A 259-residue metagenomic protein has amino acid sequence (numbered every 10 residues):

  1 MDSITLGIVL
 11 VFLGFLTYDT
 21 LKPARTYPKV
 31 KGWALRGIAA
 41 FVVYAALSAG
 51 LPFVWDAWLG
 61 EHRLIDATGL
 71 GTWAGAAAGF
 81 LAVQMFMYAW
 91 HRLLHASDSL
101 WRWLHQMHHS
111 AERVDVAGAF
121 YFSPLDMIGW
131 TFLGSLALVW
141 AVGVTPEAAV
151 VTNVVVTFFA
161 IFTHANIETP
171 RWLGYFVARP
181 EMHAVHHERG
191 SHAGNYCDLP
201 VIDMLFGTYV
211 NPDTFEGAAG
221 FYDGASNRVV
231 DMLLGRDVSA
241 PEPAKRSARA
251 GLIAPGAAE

Functional and structural regions predicted by a protein language model:
D2-L6, L10-F12, D98-W101, S110-Y121 (+3 more regions): Cytosolic/stromal cytosol-facing helical appendages immediately following the last transmembrane segment
T5-V9, A67-H95, S99, A149-V150: Membrane-embedded alpha-helical segments that form the functional core of polytopic membrane enzymes, especially those
G7-R25: N-terminal signal-anchor/start-transfer transmembrane helix
L21, F86-A89, L93-L94, M107 (+4 more regions): Active-site His/Glu-centered metal-binding helix of metallohydrolases
R25-L47, Q106-F122: Juxtamembrane helix-capping/reentrant segments at transmembrane boundaries
I38-T72, V142-T145: Long, highly hydrophobic alpha-helical transmembrane signal-anchor segments
Y44-L51, F122-L138: Core segments of transmembrane alpha-helices that mediate helix-helix packing or line hydrophobic substrate/ligand
